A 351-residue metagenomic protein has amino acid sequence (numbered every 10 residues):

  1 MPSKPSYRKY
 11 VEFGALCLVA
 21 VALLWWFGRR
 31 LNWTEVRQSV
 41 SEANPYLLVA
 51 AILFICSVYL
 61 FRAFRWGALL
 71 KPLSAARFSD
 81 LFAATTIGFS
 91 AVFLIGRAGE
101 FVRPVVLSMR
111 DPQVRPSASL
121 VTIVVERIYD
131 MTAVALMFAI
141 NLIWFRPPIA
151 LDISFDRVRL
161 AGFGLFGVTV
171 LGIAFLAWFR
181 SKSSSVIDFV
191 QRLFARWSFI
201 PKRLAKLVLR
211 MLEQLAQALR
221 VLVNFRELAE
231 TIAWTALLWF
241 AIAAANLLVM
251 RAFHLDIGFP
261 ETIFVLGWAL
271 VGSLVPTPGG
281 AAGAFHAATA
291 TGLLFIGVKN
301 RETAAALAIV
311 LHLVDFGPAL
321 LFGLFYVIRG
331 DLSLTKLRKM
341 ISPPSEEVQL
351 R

Functional and structural regions predicted by a protein language model:
M1-Q38, G88-F199, A282-R351: Transmembrane helix-loop-helix hairpins in multi-pass inner-membrane proteins
S6, R37-N44, L73-F78, P112-R115 (+2 more regions): Helix-boundary and loop/linker segments of multi-pass membrane transporters
L23, R62-L69, R103, I242-V249 (+2 more regions): Hydrophobic/aromatic residues in alpha-helical transmembrane segments
V40-V49, D152-L165, V223-A229: Juxtamembrane helix-entry segments on the extracytoplasmic side of multipass membrane proteins
A50-F54, I87, E230-L237: Alpha-helical transmembrane segments of MFS and MFS-like solute carriers/permeases
F54, I87-G96, R251-A252, L266-H286: Transmembrane alpha-helix interface/packing and boundary motifs in multi-pass membrane proteins, characterized by
A63-T86, V249-V265: Membrane-embedded helical hairpins/re-entrant loop segments and their flanking transmembrane helices within multi-pass
L204-F253, I257-F259: Alpha-helical transmembrane segments and their immediate interhelical loop/hinge regions in multi-pass membrane
